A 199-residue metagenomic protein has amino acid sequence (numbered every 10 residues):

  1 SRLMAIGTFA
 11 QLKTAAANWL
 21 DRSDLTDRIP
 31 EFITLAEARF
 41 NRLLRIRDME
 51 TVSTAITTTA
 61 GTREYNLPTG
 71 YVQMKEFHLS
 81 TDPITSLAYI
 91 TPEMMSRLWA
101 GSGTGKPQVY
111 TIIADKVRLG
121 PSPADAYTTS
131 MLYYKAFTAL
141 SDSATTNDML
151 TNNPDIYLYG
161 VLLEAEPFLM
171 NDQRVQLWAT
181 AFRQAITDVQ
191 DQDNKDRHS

Functional and structural regions predicted by a protein language model:
R2-S199: Glycine-enriched, solvent-exposed interface loops adjoining structured elements
